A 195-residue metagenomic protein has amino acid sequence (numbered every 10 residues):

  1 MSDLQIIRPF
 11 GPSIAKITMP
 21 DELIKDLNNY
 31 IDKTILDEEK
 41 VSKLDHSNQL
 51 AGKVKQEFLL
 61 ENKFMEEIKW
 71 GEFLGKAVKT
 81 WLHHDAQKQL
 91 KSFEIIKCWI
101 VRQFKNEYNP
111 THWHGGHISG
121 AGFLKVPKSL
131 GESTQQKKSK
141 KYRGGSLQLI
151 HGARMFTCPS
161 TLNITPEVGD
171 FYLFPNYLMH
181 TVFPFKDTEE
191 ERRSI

Functional and structural regions predicted by a protein language model:
M1-K88, W99, N106-N109: Non-heme Fe(II)/2-oxoglutarate
P9-G11, Q89-E94, K141-R143: A short, polar/charged loop/turn motif at coil->beta-strand junctions and beta-hairpin connectors
I96-L173, Y177, T181-F183, E191: Catalytic core of non-heme Fe(II) oxygenases with the double-stranded beta-helix
T188-I195: A short alpha/beta connector and helix-capping loop motif
